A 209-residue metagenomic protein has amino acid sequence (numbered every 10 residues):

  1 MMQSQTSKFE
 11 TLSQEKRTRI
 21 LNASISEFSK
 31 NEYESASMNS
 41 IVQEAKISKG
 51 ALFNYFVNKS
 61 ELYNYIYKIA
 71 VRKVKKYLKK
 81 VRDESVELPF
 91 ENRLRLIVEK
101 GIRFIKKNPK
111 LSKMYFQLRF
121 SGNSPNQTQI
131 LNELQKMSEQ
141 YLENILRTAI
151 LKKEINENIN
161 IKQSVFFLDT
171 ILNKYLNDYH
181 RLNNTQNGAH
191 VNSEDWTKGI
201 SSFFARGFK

Functional and structural regions predicted by a protein language model:
M1-E15: N-terminal intrinsically disordered/low-complexity leader segments
M1-Q3, R103, Q140, N144-K152 (+2 more regions): C-terminal peripheral helix-coil segments that are non-catalytic and often amphipathic
M2, R19, K30-E61, Y65: Helix-turn-helix
K16-S24, I41, I66-V74, L142: Generic hydrophobic, amphipathic alpha-helix propensity
A23-E27, E44, F104: Short amphipathic alpha-helical elements of helix-turn-helix/winged-helix folds
Y65, K80-K107, I161-L168, E194-T197: Hydrophobic alpha-helical connector segments
R72-D83, R103, K107, P125-K152 (+2 more regions): Amphipathic alpha-helical packing segments from all-alpha helical-bundle domains
N92, I105-N126, N177-R181: Amphipathic alpha-helical segments used for helix-helix packing
